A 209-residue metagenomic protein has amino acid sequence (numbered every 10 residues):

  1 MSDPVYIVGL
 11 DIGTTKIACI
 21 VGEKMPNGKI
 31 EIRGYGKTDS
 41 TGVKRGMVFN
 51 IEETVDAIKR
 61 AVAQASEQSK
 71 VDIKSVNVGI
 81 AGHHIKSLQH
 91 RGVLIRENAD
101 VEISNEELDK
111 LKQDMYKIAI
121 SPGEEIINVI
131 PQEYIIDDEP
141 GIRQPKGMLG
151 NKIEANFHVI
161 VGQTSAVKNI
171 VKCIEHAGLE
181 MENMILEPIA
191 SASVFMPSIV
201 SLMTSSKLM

Functional and structural regions predicted by a protein language model:
M1-K16, I20-L208: Nucleotide/phosphate-binding catalytic cleft detector across ATP-hydrolyzing and phosphate-transferring enzymes
